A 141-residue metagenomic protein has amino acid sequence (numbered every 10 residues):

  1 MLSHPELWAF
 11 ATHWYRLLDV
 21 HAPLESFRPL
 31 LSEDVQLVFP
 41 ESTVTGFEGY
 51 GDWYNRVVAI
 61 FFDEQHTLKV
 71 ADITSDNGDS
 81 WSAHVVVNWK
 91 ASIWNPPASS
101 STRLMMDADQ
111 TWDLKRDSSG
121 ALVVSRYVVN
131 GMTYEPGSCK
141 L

Functional and structural regions predicted by a protein language model:
M1-E33, L37: Short, low-complexity N-terminal intrinsically disordered segments enriched in polar/charged residues
E6, F61-D63, L68-V70, A98 (+1 more regions): A broad structural signal for short, well-ordered beta-strand segments within beta-sheet-rich domains
L24, R28-N77, W81: A solvent-exposed, acidic/Ser-Thr-rich amphipathic alpha-helical stretch
L31, V87-A91, V128-G131: Short beta-strand segments enriched in hydrophobic/aromatic residues within well-folded beta-rich domains
V38, K90-W94, K115: A generic structural motif
I60-F62, W89-M105, T133-C139: Short, cysteine-centered beta-strand-loop-beta hairpins and adjacent loop/turn segments enriched in charged/polar
N77-W94, M106-A108: A short hydrophobic beta-strand element
S82-H84, T102-L141: Short beta-strand edge/turn micro-motifs at domain boundaries
